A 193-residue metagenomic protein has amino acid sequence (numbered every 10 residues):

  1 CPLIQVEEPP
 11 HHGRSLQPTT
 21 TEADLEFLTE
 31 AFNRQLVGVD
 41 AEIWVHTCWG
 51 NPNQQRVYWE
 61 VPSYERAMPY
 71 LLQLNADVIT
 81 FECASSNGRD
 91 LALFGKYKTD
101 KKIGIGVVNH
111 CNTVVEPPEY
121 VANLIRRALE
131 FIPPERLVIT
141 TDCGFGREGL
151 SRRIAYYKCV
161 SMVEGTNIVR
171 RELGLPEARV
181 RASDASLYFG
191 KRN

Functional and structural regions predicted by a protein language model:
C1-N193: Domain-level signal for soluble alpha/beta catalytic cores
